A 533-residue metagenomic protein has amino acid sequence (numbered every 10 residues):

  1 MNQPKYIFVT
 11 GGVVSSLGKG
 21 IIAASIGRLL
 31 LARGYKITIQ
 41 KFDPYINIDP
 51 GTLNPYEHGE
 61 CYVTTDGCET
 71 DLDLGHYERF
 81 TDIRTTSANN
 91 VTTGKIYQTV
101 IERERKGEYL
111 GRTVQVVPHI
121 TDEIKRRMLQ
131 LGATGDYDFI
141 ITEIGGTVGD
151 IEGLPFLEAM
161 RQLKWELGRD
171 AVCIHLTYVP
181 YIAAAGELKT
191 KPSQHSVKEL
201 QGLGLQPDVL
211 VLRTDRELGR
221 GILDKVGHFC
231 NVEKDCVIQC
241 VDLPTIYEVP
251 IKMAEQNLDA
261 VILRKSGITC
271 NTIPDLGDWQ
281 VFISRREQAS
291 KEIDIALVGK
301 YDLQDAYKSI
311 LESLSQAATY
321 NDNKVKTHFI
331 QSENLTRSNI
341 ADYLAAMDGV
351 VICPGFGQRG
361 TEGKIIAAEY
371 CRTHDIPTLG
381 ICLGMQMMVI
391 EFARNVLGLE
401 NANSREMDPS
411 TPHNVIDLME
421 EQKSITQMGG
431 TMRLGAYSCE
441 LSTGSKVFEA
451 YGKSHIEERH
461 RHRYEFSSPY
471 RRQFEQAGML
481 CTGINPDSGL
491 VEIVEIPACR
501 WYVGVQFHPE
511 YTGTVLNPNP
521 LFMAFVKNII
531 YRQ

Functional and structural regions predicted by a protein language model:
M1-V325, E333-G349, F356-G357, K364-Y370 (+2 more regions): Flexible phosphate-sensing "switch/lid" loops adjacent to ATP/NTP-binding sites across phosphate-transfer
Q3, Q206, E233, K291 (+6 more regions): A generic structural signal for well-ordered coil/turn residues at beta-strand boundaries that shape enzyme active-site
G11, K41, T214, V241 (+12 more regions): Active-site proximal loops enriched in glycine and acidic residues that flank catalytic Cys/His/Asp and coordinate
L17-G20, A24-R28, A32, Y343-S438 (+2 more regions): Cysteine-nucleophile active-site neighborhood
E57-T65, L243-Y247, I352, T373-L379 (+3 more regions): Short beta-alpha connecting loops at secondary-structure transitions that line or flank enzyme active sites
C230, I262-I273, V396-E400, F525-Q533: Short, hydrophobic alpha-helical segments
R285-A289, D342, M407, M428-T431 (+2 more regions): Replace "in large, NTP-powered and nucleic-acid-processing enzymes" with "in large, NTP-powered factors and other
L434-S438, S442-Q533: C-terminal and late-domain segments of enzyme folds
